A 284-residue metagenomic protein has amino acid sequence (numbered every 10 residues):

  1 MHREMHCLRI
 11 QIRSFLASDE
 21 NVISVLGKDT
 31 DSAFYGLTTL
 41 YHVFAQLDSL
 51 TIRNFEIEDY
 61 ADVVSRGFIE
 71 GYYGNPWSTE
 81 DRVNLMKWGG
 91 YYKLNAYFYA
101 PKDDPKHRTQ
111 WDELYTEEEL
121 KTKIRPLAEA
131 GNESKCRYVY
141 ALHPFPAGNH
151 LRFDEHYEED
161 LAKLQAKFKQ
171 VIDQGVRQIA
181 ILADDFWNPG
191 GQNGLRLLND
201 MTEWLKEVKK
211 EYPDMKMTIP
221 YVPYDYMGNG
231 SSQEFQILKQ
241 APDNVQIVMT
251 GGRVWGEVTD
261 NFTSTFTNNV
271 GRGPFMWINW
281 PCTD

Functional and structural regions predicted by a protein language model:
M1-D62: Contiguous, structured surface segment used for ligand recognition
H2, H150, N229-Q233: Short, solvent-exposed polar/charged micro-motifs at secondary-structure junctions
E20, S65, K135, V176-Q178 (+3 more regions): A general structural motif
S24, G67-I69, Q246: Short aromatic/hydrophobic contact patches that present stacked aromatics for nucleic-acid/ligand binding
A33-G36, S78, E257-V258: Short helix/loop capping segments that flank catalytic or ligand/cofactor-binding pockets
A45, Y72, E117, F186-D284: Catalytic-core regions of glycoside hydrolase
L50-F55, K121-P126, K163-K167, N229-Q236 (+1 more regions): Alpha-helical scaffolding within the catalytic cores of extracellular/periplasmic polymer-degrading hydrolases
F68-E70, N75-M217: Substrate-binding cleft of carbohydrate-active enzyme catalytic domains
